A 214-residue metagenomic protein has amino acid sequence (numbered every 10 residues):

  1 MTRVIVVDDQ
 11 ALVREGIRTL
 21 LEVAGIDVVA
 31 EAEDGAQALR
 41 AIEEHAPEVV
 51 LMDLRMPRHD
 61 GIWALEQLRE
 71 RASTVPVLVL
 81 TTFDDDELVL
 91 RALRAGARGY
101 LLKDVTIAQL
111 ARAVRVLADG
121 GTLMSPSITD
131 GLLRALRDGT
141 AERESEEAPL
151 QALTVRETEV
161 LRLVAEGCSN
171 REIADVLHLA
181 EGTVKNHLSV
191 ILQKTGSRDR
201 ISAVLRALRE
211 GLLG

Functional and structural regions predicted by a protein language model:
A11-A30: Two-component/phosphorelay signaling modules centered on CheY-like receiver
G25-E33, A41, S197: Short hydrophobic/Thr-rich beta-strand motif most characteristic of the beta2 strand and flanking loop of CheY-like
D34-Q37, R58-W63: Acidic catalytic/metal-coordinating carboxylates
R40, I62-T74: Short amphipathic alpha-helix used as the core "switch/output" element in two-component signaling
H45-L51: Active-site beta3 strand of CheY-like receiver
D53, T81: Active-site residues of response regulator receiver
E87-R94, R98-G99, D104-V155, E159 (+1 more regions): Short, flexible helix-to-coil linker/hinge segments that flank and couple to helix-turn-helix
G167-S202: Recognition helix of helix-turn-helix DNA-binding domains
